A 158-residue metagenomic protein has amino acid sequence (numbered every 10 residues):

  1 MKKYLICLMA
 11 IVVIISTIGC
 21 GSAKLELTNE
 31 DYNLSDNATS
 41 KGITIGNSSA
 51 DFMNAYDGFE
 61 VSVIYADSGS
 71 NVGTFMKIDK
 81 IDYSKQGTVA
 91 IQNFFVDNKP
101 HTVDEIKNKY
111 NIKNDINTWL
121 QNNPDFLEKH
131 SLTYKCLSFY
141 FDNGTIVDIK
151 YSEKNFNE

Functional and structural regions predicted by a protein language model:
M1-Y4: Positively charged n-region of N-terminal signal peptides that target proteins for export
I11-V12: Repetitive helical segments and hydrophobic/amphipathic motifs
I15-G19: C-terminal motif of bacterial Sec signal peptides marking the signal peptidase cleavage site
G21-A23: Bacterial signal peptide processing site
E26-N33, A38-E158: A cross-family detector of function-defining hotspots
